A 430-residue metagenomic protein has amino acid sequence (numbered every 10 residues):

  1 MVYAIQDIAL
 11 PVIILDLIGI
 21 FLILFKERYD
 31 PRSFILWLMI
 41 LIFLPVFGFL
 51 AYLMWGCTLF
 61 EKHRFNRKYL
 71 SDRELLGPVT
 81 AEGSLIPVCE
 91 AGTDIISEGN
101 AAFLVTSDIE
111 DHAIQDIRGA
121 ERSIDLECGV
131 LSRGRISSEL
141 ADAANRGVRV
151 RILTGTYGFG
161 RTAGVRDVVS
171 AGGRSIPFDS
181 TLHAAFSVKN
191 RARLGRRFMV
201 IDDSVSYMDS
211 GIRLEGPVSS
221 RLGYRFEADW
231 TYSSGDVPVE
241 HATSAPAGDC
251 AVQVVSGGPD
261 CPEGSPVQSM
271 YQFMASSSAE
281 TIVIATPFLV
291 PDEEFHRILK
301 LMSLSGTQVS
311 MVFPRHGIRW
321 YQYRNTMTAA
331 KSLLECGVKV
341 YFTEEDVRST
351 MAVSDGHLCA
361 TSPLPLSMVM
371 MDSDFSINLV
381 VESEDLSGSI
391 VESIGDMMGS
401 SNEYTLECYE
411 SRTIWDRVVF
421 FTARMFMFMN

Functional and structural regions predicted by a protein language model:
M1-S269, K331-E335, H357, M370-S373 (+1 more regions): N-terminal localization/anchoring segments of enzymes in phospholipid and broader phosphate metabolism
D116-R122, Q272-V283: Secondary-structure "cap/kink" motif recognition
G129-R135, T156-G160, F288-D292, H316-W320 (+1 more regions): Acidic, metal-coordinating catalytic cores used for nucleic-acid/nucleotide bond scission and strand-transfer chemistry
S138, R297, T326-T328: Charged helix-capping and loop-helix junction motifs
A163, F295, Y321-R324: Short, well-ordered secondary-structure micro-motifs
F288-V309: Helical hairpin unit composed of two closely spaced alpha helices linked by a short loop
T307-M311, R315-D374, E382: C-terminal structural cap/anchor segments
